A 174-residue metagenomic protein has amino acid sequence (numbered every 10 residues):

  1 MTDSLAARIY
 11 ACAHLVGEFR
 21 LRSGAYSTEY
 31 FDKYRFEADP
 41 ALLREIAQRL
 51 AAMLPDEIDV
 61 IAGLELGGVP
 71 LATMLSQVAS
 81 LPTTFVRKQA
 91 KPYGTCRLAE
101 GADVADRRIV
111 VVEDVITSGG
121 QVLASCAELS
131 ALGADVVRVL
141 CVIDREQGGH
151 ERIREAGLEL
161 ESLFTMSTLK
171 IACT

Functional and structural regions predicted by a protein language model:
M1-L54: Active-site-facing substrate-recognition patch
T2-R8, A127-T174: PRPP-dependent phosphoribosyltransferase catalytic core
L50-D59, C126, S130-L132: Phosphate/pyrophosphate-binding loops at sites that engage ATP/ADP/AMP, CoA/4′-phosphopantetheine, polyphosphate
L54-P55, G101-A105, A131-L132, R152-I153: Solvent-exposed alpha-helices and their adjacent loops that cap or buttress functional pockets in soluble metabolic
E57-G67, R138-L140: Short glycine-rich phosphate-binding loop at a beta-alpha junction
I61-A62, T84, V137, E161: Structural detector of well-ordered beta-strand residues that form the stable sheet scaffold of enzyme domains
T73-V110, S118-L123: Short, glycine/charge-rich flexible loops or terminal/linker lids adjacent to PRPP-binding catalytic cores
